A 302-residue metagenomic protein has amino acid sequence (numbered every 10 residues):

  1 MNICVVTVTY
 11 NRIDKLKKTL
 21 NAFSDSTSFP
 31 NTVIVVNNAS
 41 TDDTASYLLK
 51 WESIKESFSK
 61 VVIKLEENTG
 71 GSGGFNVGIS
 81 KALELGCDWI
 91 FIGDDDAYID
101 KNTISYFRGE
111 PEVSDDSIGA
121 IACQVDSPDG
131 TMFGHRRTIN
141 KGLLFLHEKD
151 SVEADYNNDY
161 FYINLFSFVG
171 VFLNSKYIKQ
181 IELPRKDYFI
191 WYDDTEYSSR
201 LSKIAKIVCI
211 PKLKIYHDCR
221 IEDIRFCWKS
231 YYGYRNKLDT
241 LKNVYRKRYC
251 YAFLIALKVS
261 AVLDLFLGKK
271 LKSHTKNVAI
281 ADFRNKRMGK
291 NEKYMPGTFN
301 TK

Functional and structural regions predicted by a protein language model:
R12-S26: Short, well-formed alpha-helical segments that are part of the catalytic scaffolds of diverse glycosyltransferases
K18, K206, I210-F226: Active-site donor/metal-binding and catalytic loop motifs of nucleotide-sugar-dependent glycosylation enzymes
A22, N37-Y47, E67, A97: A conserved acidic beta->alpha catalytic loop
L65-L85: Glycine-rich, basic loop-to-helix element that forms the pyrophosphate-binding segment of sugar-nucleotide handling
C87-D96: Short beta-strand-to-loop acidic/aromatic patch adjacent to the donor-nucleotide binding site
N102-R136: Conserved donor NDP-sugar-binding/catalytic core segment of glycosyltransferases
N164-L173, Y177-L183, D187-L213: A short, conserved alpha-helix in the catalytic core of glycosyltransferases
K229-N236, R246-K302: Non-catalytic, C-terminal membrane-associated alpha-helical segments of glycosyltransferases
